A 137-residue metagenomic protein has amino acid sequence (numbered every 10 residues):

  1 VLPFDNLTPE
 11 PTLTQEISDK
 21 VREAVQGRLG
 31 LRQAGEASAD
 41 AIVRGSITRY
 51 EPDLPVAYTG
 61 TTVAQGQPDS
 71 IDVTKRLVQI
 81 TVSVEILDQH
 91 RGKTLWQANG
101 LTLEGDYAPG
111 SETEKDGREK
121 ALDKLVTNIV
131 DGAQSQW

Functional and structural regions predicted by a protein language model:
V1-G35, H90, E114, V130-W137: A structural "domain/chain start" motif
K20, T81-S83, N128: One-face residue pattern on beta-strands with alternating periodicity enriched for small/polar residues
G27-L95, E104-D116: Surface-exposed short loop/turn segments
S46-E51, V126-Q134: A general structural signal for short secondary-structure boundary/capping elements
Q97-N99: Residue-level detector of high-confidence beta-strand sites
S111, K115-G132: C-terminal partner/receptor-binding element of secreted or periplasmic proteins
